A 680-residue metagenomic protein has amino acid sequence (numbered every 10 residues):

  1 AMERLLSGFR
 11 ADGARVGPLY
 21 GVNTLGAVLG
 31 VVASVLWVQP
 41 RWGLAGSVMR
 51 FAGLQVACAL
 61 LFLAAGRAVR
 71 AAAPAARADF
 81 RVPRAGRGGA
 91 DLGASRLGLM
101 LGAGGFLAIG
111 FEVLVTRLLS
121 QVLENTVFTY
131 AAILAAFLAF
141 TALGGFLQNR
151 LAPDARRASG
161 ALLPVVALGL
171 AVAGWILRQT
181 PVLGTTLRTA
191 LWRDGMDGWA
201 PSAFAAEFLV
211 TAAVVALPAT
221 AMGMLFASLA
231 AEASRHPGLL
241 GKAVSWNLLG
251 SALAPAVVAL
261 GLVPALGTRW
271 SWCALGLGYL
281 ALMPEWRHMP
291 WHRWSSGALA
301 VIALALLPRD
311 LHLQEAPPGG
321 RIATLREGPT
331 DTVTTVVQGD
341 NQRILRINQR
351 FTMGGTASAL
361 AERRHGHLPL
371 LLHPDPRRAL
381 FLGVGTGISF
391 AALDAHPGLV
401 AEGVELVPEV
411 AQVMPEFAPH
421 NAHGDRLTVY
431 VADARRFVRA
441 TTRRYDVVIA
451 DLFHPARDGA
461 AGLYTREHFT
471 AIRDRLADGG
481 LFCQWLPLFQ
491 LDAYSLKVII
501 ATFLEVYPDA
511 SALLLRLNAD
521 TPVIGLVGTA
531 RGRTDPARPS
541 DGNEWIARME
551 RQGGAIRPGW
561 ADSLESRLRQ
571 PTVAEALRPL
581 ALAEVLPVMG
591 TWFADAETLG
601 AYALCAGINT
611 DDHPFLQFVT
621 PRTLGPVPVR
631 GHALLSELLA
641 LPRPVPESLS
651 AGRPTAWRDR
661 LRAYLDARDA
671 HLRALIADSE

Functional and structural regions predicted by a protein language model:
A1-R533: Alpha-helical transmembrane segments of multi-pass membrane proteins
A64, G93, R188, R662 (+2 more regions): Compositionally biased amphipathic helical and low-complexity segments enriched in hydrophobic
A78, A90, S540, A561 (+4 more regions): Intrinsic-disorder/low-complexity regions
T186, A190, D194, G198 (+7 more regions): Residues that form generic nucleotide/phosphate-binding pockets
G198, S245, P290-R293, E544 (+3 more regions): Residues in intrinsically disordered, low-complexity segments of regulatory proteins
T534-P654: SAM/dcSAM-binding transferase cores
S636-E647, A667-A674, S679: Amphipathic alpha-helical repeat scaffolds of TPR domains
P654-W657, L661: Alpha-helical repeat scaffolds
